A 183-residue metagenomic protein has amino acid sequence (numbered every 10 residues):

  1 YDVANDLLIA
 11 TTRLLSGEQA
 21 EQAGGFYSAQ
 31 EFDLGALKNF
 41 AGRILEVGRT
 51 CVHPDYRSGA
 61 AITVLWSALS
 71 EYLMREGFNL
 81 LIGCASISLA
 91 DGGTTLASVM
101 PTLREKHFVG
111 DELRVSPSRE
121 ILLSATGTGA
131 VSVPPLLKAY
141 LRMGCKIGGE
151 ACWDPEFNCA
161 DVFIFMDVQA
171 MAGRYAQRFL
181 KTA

Functional and structural regions predicted by a protein language model:
Y1-V3: A generic structural motif
D6-L15, E46: Conserved beta-strand in the GNAT
T11, I44, F163-F165: Conserved hydrophobic/aromatic beta-strand scaffold that supports enzyme active sites
S16-D161, M171: Acyl-donor binding region in acyl/amide transferases
F165-A183: Long, continuous compositionally biased terminal/linker segments
